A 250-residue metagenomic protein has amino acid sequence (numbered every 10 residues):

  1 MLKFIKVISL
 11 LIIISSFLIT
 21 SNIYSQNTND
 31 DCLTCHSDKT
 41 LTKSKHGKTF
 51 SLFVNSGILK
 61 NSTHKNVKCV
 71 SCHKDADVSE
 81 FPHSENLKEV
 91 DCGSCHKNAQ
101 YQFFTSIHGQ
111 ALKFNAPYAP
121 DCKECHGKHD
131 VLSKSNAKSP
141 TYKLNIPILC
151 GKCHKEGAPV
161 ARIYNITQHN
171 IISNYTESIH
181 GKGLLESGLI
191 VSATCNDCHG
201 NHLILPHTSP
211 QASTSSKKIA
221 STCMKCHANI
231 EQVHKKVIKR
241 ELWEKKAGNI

Functional and structural regions predicted by a protein language model:
L2-F4, N22-I250: Short sequence/structural segments immediately N-terminal
I5-I13: Sec-dependent signal peptide hydrophobic core
I14-I23: C-terminal segment of classical bacterial N-terminal signal peptides
